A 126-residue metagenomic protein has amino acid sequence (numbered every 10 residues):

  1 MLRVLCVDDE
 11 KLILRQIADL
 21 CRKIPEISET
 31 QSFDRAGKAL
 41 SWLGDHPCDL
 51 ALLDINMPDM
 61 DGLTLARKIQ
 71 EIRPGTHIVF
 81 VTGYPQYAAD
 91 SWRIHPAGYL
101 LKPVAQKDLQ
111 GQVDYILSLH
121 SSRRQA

Functional and structural regions predicted by a protein language model:
L2-I13, I17-C21, A51: Conserved acidic segment of CheY-like receiver
S32-L50: Acidic, metal-coordinating helix/loop segments flanking the phosphotransfer/catalytic sites of two-component signaling
R35, D61-T64: Acidic catalytic/metal-coordinating carboxylates
S41, L63-P74: Short amphipathic alpha-helix used as the core "switch/output" element in two-component signaling
I55-M57: Receiver (REC) domain active-site loop signature in two-component systems and cognate sites in sensor histidine kinases
G75-P85: A short, hydrophobic beta-strand element within the central beta-sheet of small alpha/beta folds
V104-Y115: C-terminal output helix
